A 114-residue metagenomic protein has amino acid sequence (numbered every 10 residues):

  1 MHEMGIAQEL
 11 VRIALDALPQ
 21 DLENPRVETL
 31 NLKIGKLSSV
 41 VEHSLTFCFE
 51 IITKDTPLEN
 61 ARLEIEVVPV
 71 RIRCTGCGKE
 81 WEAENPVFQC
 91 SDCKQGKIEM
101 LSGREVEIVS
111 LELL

Functional and structural regions predicted by a protein language model:
M1-E59: Long, charged N-terminal interaction/targeting segments
N31-K33, E64-E66, V109: Solvent-exposed beta-strand sheet faces enriched in polar/charged residues
R62-P69, K79-E84: Short, flexible, mixed-charge glycine/proline-rich loop motifs that serve as phosphate/nucleic-acid-contacting
I72, F88, V106: Cys/His-enriched microdomains
C74-C77, C90-C93: Short cysteine-rich clusters marking metal-coordination/redox-active sites
E82, I98-E99: Short functional micro-motifs and their immediate structural scaffolds
P86-V87, C93-K97: Cysteine-cluster motifs in flexible loop/terminal segments that predominantly coordinate metals
S110-L114: Short hydrophobic/aromatic patches at helix-to-coil boundaries
